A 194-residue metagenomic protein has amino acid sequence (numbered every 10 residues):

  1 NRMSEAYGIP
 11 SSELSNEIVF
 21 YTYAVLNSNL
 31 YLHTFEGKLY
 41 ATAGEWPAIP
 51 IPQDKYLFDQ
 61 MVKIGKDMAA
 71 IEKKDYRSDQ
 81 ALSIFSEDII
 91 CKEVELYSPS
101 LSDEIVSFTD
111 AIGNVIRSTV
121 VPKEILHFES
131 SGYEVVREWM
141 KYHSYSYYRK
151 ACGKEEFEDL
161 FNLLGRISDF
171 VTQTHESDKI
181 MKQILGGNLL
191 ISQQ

Functional and structural regions predicted by a protein language model:
N1-Q194: Sequence-level detector for compositionally biased, low-complexity segments
